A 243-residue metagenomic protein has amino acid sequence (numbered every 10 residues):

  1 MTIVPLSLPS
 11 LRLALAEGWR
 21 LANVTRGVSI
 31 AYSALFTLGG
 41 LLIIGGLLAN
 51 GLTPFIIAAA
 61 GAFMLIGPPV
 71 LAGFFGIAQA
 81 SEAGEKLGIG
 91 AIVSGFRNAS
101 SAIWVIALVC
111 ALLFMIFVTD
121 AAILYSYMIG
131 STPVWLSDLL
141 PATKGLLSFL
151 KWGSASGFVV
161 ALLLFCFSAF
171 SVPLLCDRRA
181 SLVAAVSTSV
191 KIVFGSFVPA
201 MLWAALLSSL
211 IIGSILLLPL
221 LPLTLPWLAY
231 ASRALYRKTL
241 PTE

Functional and structural regions predicted by a protein language model:
M1-E243: Hydrophobic alpha-helical membrane segments
